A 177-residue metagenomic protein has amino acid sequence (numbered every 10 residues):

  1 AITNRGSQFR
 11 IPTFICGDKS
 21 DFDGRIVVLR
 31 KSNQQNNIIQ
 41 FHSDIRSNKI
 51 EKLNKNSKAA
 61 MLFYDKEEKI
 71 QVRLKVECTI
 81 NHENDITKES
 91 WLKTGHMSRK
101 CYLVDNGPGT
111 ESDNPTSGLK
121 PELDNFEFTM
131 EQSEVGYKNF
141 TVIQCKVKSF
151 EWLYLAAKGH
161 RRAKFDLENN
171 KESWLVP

Functional and structural regions predicted by a protein language model:
A1-N36, Q40, E51-K52: An N-terminal domain-cap segment
R5, R10, Y64-D65, L103: A short, aromatic/hydrophobic, helix- or strand-capping loop or linear motif that either lines the entrance/gate
F9-I11, G24, N36, K69 (+2 more regions): Sequence-level motif detector for i,i+2 pairs with an aromatic at +2
I11, N37, N56-A59, N139-V142 (+1 more regions): Short, surface-exposed beta-edge/turn micro-motifs
C16-S20, F63-E67, Y154-A156, L167: Short acidic, glycine-rich loop/turn motifs
G17, D44, Y64, K146-K148: Structured loops at beta-to-helix junctions and adjacent beta-edge loops in soluble globular domains
R30-K69: A short mixed-secondary-structure module that forms the rim of ligand-binding clefts
Q71-P177: Charged, gly/pro-rich active-site loop segments
